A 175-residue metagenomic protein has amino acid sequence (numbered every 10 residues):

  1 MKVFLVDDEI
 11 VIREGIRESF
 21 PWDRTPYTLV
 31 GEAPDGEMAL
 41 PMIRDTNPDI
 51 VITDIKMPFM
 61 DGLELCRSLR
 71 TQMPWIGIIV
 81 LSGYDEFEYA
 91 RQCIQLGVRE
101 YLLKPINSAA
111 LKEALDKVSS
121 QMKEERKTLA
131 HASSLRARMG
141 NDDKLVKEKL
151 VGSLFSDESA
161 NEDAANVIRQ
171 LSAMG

Functional and structural regions predicted by a protein language model:
D7, D54: Active-site residues of response regulator receiver
I10-G31: Two-component/phosphorelay signaling modules centered on CheY-like receiver
E32-I50: Acidic, metal-coordinating helix/loop segments flanking the phosphotransfer/catalytic sites of two-component signaling
D35-M38, D61-E64, S82: Acidic catalytic/metal-coordinating carboxylates
P41, L63-P74: Short amphipathic alpha-helix used as the core "switch/output" element in two-component signaling
M57: Receiver (REC) domain active-site loop signature in two-component systems and cognate sites in sensor histidine kinases
I106-G175: Interdomain helical linkers/hinges and coiled-coil/dimerization scaffolds that transmit conformational signals
